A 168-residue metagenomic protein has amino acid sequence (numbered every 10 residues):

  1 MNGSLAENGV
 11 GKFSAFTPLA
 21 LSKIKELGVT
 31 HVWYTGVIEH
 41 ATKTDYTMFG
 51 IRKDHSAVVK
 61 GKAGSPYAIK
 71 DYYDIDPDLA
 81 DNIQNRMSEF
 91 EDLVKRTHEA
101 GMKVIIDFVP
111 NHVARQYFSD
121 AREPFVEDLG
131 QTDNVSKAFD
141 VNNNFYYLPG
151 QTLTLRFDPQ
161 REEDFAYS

Functional and structural regions predicted by a protein language model:
M1-T30, G36-S168: Substrate-binding/active-site clefts of carbohydrate-active enzymes
